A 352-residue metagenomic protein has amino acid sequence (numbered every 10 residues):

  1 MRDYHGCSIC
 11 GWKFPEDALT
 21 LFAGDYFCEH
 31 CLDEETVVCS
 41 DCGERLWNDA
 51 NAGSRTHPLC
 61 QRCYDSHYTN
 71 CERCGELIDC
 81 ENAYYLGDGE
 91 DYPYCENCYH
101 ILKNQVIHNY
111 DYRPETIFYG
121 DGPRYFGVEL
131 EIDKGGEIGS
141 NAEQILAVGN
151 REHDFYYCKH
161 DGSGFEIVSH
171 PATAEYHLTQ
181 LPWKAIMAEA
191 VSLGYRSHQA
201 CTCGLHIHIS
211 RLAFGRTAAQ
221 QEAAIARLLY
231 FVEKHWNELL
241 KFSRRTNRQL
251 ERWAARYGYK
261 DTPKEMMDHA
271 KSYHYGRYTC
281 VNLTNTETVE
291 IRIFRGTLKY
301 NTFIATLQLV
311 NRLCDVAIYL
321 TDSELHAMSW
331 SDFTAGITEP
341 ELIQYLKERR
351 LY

Functional and structural regions predicted by a protein language model:
C7-C10, C28, C39-C42, C60 (+2 more regions): Short cysteine-rich clusters marking metal-coordination/redox-active sites
P15, F27-C31, W47-N48, H57-D65 (+2 more regions): Zinc-coordinating Cys/His ligand positions in small cysteine/histidine-rich zinc-finger domains
E16-D17, V37, N48-D49, T69 (+2 more regions): Short, non-ligating residues that shape and space the ligands of small metal-coordination modules and catalytic
E72, E76, D91-G194: Terminal catalytic/cofactor-binding subdomain
G127, E222-T297: Aromatic/basic-lined ligand-recognition segments that form π-stacking hydrophobic pockets flanked by Lys/Arg to engage
E131, G164-E166, H198-F214, T288-R292: Histidine-centered divalent-metal-coordination microenvironment in nucleic-acid enzymes
Y176-M187, A213-S243, K299-C314, E348-Y352: Helical (often loop-to-helix) elements that flank the catalytic cores of nucleotide-handling enzymes
H198, K234-E251, D315-Q344: Flexible helix-coil linker/hinge segments at domain or subdomain boundaries
